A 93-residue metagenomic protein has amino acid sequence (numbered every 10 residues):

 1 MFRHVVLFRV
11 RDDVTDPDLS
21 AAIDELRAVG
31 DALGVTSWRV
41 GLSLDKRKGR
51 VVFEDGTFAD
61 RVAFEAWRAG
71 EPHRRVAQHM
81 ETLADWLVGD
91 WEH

Functional and structural regions predicted by a protein language model:
M1-V52, A59-A69, D85, G89-H93: Short S/T/G/P-rich N-terminal loop/turn motif that feeds into the first structured element of a domain
R68, A77-M80: Short, flexible helix/strand-to-coil boundary loops that buttress conserved ligand/catalytic motifs in alpha/beta
